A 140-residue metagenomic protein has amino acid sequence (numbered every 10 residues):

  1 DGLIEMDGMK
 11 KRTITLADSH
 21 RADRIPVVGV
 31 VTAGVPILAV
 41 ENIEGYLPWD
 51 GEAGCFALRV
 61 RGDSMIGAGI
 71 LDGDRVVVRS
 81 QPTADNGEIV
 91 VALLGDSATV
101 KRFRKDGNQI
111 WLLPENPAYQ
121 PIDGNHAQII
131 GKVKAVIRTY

Functional and structural regions predicted by a protein language model:
D1-L71, S97-A98, K105-Q109, Q120-I122 (+1 more regions): Short, positionally conserved secondary-structure boundary motifs
A68-Y140: C-terminal regulatory/effector modules of DNA-binding transcriptional regulators
